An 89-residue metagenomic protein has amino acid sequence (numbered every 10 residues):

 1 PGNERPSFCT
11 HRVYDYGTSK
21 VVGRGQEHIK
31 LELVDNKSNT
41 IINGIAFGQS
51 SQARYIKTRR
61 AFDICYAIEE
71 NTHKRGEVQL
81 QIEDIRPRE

Functional and structural regions predicted by a protein language model:
P1-E89: Acidic, two-metal ion nucleic-acid-processing modules in DNA metabolism proteins
